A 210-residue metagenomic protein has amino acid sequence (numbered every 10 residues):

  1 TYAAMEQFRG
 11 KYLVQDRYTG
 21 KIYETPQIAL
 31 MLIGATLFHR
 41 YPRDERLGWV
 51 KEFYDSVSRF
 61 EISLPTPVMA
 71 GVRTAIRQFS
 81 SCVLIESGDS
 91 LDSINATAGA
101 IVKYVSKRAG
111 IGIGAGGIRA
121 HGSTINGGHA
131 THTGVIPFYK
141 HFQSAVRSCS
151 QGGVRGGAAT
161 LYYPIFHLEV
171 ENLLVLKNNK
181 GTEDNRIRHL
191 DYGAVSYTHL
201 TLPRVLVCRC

Functional and structural regions predicted by a protein language model:
T1-L200, R204: Extended catalytic cores of very large enzyme megasubunits
C208-C210: Hydrophobic alpha-helical segments, chiefly the membrane-spanning helices and signal/signal-anchor peptides
